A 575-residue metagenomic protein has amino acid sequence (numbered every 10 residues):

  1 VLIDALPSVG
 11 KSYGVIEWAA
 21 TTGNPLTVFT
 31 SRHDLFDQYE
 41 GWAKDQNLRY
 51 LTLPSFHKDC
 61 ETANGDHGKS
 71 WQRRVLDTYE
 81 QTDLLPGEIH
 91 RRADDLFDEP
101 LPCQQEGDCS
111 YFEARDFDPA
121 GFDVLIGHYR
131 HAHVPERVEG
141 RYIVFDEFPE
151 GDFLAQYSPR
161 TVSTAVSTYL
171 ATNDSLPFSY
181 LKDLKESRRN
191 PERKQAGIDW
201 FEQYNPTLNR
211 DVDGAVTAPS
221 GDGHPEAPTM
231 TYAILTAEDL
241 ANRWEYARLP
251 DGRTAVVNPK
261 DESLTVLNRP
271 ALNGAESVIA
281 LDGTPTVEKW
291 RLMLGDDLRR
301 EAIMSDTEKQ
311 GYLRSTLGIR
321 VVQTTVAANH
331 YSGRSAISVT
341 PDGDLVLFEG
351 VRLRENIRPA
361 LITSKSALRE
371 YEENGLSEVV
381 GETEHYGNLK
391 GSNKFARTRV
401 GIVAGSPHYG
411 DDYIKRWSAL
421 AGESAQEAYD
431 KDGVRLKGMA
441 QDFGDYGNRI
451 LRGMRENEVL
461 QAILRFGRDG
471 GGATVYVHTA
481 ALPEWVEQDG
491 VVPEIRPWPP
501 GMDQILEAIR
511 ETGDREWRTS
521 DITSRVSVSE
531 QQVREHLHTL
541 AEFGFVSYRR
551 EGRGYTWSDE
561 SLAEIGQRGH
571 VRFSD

Functional and structural regions predicted by a protein language model:
V1-D575: ASCE RecA-like P-loop NTPase motor cores that couple ATP hydrolysis to mechanical translocation on nucleic acids
